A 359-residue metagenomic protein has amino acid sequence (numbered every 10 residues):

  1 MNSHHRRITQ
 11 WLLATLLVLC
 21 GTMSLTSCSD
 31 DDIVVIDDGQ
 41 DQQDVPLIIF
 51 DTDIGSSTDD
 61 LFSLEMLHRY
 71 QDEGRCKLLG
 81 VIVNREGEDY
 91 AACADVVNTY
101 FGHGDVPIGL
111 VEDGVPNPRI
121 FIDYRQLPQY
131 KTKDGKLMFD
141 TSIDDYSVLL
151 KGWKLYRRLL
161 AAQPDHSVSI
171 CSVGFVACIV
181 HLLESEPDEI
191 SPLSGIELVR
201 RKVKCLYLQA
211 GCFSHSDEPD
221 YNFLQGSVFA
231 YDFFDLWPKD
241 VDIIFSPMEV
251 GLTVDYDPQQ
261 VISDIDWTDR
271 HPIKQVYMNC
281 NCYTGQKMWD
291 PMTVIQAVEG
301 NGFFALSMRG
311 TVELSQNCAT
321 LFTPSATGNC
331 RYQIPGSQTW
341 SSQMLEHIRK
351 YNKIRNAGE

Functional and structural regions predicted by a protein language model:
N2-T15: Bacterial N-terminal signal peptides that target proteins for export
R6-R7, G21, D31: Hydrophobic alpha-helical segments that drive targeting, anchoring, or assembly
M23-S27: C-terminal motif of bacterial Sec signal peptides marking the signal peptidase cleavage site
S29-E359: N-terminal acidic, glycine/proline-rich low-complexity segments
